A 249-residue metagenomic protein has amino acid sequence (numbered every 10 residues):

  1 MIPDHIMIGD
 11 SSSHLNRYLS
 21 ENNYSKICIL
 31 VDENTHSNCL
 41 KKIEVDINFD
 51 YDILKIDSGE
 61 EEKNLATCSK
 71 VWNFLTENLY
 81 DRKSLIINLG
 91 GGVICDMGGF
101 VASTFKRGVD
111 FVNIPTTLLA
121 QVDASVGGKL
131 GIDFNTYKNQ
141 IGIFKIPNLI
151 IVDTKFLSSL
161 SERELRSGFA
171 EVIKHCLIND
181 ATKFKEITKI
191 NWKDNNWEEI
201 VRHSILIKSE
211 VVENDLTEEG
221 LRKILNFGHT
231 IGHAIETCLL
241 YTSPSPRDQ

Functional and structural regions predicted by a protein language model:
M1-L85: ATP/NTP phosphate-donor binding region
N78, V172-N179, I190, I207-N214 (+1 more regions): Change "in soluble alpha/beta enzymes" to "in soluble alpha/beta proteins
L89-G91, F227-G228: Glycine-rich beta-strand-to-loop/alpha-helix junction loops that act as flexible
V93-G99, A234: Short glycine/serine/threonine-rich phosphate/pyrophosphate-binding segments that cradle anionic phosphate groups
F100-W192: A glycine/threonine-rich phosphate-anchoring loop and its flanking beta-alpha core in nucleotide/phosphate-binding
N195-T237: Oxyanion-binding "anion nests"
Y241-Q249: Single conserved hydrophobic/aromatic residue that forms the stacking wall/gate of nucleotide- or nucleobase-binding
